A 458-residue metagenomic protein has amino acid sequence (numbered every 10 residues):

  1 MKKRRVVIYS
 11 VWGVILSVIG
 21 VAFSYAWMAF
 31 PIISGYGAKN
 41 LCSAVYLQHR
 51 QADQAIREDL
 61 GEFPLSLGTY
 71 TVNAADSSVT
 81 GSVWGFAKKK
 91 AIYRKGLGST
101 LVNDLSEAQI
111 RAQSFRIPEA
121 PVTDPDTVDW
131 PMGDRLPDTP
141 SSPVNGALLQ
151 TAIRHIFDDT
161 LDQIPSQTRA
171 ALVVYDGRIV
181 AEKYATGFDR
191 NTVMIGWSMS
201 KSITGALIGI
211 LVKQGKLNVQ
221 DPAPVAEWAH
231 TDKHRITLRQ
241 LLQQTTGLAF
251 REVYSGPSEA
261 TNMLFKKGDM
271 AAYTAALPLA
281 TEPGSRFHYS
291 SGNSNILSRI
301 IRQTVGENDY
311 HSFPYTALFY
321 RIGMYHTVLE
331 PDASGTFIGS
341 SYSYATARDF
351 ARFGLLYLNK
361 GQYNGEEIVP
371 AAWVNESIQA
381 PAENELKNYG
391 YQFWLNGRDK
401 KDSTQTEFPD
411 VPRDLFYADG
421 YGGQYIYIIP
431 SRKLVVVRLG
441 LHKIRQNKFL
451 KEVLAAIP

Functional and structural regions predicted by a protein language model:
Q51, A418-P458: Structured C-terminal helix/loop/strand segments within mature extracytoplasmic catalytic/sensor domains
T80-G81, I153-F188, I426-Y427, K433-V437: A short, well-structured edge-of-sheet supersecondary motif
L148-I153, R178-K183, S258-P283, N308-T327: Short, charged, amphipathic alpha-helices and their helix-cap/turn boundaries
G177, M194-Q220, L241, L297-I301 (+1 more regions): Active-site SXXK
G205, G292-I301, S341-Q362, Q424-G440: Active-site-proximal alpha-helical segments within enzyme catalytic domains
K213-L248, A276-P278, V305-S341: Active-site helix/loop module of the DD-peptidase/beta-lactamase fold, centered on the serine-lysine SxxK catalytic
A229-S258, N262-S285, G292-N295, A345-R348: Conserved catalytic neighborhood of penicillin-recognizing serine enzymes
M324-P331, A380-V435: Active-site Gly/Thr loop motif
